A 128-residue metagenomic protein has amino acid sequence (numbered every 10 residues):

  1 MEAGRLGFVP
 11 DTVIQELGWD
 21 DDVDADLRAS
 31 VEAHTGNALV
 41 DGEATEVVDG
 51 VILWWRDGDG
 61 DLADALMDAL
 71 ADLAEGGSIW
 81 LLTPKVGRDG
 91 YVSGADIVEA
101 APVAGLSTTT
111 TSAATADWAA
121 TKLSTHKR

Functional and structural regions predicted by a protein language model:
M1-R128: S-adenosyl-L-methionine-dependent methyltransferase catalytic core, i.e., the SAM/SAH-binding region
